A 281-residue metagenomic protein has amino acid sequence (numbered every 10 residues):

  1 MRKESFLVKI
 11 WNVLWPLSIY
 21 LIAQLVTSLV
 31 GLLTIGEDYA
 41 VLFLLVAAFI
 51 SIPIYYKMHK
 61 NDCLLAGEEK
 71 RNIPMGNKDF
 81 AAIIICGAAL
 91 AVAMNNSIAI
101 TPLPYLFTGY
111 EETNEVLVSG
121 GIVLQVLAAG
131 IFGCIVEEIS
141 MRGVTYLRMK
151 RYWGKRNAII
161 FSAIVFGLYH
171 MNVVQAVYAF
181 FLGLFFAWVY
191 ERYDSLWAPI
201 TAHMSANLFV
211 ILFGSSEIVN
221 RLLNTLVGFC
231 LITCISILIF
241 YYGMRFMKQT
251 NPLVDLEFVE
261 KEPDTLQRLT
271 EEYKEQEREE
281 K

Functional and structural regions predicted by a protein language model:
M1-L7: Short, Lys/Arg-rich, polar N-terminal cytosolic tail immediately upstream of the first transmembrane signal-anchor
P16-C63, G76-A82: Alpha-helical transmembrane segments in multi-pass membrane proteins
Y20-L25, L45-Y56, I84-N95, G228-K248: Hydrophobic core of alpha-helical transmembrane segments in multi-pass integral membrane proteins
L21, L25-V30, A163, Q175-I232: Functionally important transmembrane alpha-helices
I35-G36, A66-V136, L147, R151 (+2 more regions): Juxtamembrane helix-loop-helix connectors linking adjacent transmembrane helices in multi-pass membrane enzymes
G36-Y39, M75-N77, I122-V123, W153-I160 (+1 more regions): Membrane-helix interface segments
V136-F161, W188-S195: Membrane-interface helix/loop boundary segments of multi-pass membrane proteins
M204-K281: C-terminal membrane module of polytopic membrane proteins
